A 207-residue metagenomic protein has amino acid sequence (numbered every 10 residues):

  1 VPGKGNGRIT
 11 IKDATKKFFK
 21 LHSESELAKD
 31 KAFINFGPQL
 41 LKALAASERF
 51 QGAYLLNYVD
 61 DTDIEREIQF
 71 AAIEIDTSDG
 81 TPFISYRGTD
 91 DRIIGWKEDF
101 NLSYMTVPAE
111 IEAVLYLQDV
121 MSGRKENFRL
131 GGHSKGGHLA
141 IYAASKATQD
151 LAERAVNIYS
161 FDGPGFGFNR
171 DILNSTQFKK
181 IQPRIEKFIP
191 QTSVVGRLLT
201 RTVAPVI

Functional and structural regions predicted by a protein language model:
V1-P82, Y86-S103, V107-N127, T148-I207: Alpha/beta hydrolase fold serine-hydrolase catalytic domain that processes acyl esters and thioesters
G131-G136, A140: Gly/Ala-rich beta-loop-alpha elbow adjacent to hydrolase catalytic centers
A140-Q149: Short glycine-enriched nucleophile-adjacent loop and the immediately C-terminal alpha-helix near the catalytic center
